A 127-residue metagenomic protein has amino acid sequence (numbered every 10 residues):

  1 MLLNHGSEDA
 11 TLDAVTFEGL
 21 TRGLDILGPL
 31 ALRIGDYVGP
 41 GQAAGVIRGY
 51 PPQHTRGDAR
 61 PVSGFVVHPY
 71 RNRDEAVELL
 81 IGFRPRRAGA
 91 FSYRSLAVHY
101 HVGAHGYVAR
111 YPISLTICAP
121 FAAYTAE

Functional and structural regions predicted by a protein language model:
M1-E127: Non-catalytic macromolecular-recognition regions in eukaryotic signaling proteins
